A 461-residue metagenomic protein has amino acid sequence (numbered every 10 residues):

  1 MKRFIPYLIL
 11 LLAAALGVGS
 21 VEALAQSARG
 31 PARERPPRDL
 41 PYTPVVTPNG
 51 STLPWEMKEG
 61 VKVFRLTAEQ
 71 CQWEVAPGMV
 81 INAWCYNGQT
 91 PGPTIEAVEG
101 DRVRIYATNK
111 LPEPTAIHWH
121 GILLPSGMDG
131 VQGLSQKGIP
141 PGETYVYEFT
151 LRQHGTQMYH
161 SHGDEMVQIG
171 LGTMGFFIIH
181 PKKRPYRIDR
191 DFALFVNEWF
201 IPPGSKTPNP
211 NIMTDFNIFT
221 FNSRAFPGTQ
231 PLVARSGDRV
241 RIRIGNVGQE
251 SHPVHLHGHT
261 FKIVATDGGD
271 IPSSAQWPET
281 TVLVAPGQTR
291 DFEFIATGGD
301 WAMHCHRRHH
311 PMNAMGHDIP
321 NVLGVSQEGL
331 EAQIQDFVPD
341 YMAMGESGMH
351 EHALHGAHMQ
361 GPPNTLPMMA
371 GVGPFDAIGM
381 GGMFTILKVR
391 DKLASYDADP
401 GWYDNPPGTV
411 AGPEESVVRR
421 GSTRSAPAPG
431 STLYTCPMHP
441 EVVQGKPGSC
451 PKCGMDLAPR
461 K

Functional and structural regions predicted by a protein language model:
K2-R3, G19-T432, E441, G445-K461: Copper-binding active sites and cupredoxin-like electron-transfer domains, recognizing His/Cys-rich ligand loops
Y7-G19: Bacterial N-terminal signal peptides
